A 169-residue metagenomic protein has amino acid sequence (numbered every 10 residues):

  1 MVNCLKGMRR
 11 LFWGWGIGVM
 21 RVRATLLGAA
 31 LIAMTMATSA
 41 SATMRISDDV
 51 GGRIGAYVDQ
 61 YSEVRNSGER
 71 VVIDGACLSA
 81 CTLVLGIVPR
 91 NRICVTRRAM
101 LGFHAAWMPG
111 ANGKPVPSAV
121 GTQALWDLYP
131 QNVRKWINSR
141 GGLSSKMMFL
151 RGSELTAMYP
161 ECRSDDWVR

Functional and structural regions predicted by a protein language model:
C4-L27: Bacterial N-terminal signal peptides that target proteins for export
T35-S39: N-terminal signal peptide c-region/cleavage motif recognized by signal peptidases
S41-T43: Boundary of Sec targeting at the N-terminus
R45-I46, G55, D59-V72, A111-R169: Charged, glycine-interspersed solvent-exposed loop segments at helix/strand-loop junctions that cap or gate access
V50, I73-A76: Short His-Asn-centered micro-motif
N66-G68, C77-A80, V88, T96-R98: Extracytoplasmic
P89-G110, S164-W167: Gly/Pro- and small hydrophobic-enriched strand-loop and loop-to-helix capping segments that sit at the rims
